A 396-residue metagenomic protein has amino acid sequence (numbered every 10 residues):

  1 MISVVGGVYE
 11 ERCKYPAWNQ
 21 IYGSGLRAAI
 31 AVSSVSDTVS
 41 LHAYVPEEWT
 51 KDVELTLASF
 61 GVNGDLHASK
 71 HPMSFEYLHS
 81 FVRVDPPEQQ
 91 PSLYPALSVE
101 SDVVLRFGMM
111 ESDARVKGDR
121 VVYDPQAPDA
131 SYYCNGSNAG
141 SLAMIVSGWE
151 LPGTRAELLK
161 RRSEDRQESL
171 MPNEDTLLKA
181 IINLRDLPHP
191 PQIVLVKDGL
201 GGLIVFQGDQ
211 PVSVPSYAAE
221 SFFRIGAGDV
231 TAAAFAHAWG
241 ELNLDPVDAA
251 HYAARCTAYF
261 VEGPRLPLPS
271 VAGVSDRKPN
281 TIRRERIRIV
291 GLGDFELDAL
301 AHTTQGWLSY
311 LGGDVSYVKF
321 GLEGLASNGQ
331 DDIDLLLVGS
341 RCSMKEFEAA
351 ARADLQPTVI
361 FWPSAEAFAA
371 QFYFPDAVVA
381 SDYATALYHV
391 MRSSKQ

Functional and structural regions predicted by a protein language model:
M1-A43, E48-D52, P215, S221 (+5 more regions): Glycine-rich phosphate/adenosyl-contacting loop at the front of the ribokinase-like
I2-V5, Y9-N19, A31-R120, R277-I287: Conserved N-terminal subdomain of the carbohydrate kinase-like
I21, L26, A218-T281: Conserved post-catalytic alpha-helical subdomain immediately downstream of the catalytic base and nucleotide-binding
D65-A68, P375-A386: Short acidic-hydrophobic, aromatic-tinged amphipathic segments that line or gate anion-handling sites
V82-V103, G108, A127-S131, L308-D331 (+1 more regions): A short, well-structured beta->alpha microelement
E100-G108, D119-V122, G324-A349: Short, well-ordered secondary-structure micro-motifs within conserved domains or adaptor modules
D119-P211: Conserved phosphate/ATP/ADP-binding segment of small-molecule kinases
E150, T154, R283-K319, E323-A326: Redox- and metal-dependent alpha/beta enzyme cores, enriched for Fe-S-associated oxidoreductases and cofactor-handling
